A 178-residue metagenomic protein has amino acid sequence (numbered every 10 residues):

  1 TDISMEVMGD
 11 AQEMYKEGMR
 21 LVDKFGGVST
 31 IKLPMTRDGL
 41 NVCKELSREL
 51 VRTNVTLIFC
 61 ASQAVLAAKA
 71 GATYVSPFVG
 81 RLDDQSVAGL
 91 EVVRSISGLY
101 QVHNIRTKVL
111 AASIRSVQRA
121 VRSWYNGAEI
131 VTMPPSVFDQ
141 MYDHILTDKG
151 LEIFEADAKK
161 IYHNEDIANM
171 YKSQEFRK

Functional and structural regions predicted by a protein language model:
T1-E45, E49, V79: Active-site beta->alpha loop and helix N-cap motifs at the rims of alpha/beta catalytic domains
T1-I3, D23-K24, L40-T53, A88-V109 (+2 more regions): Alpha-helix-loop-beta-strand connector modules within alpha/beta enzyme cores
T1-V7, S29-L33, T53-T56, V75-P77 (+2 more regions): Hydrophobic faces of well-ordered beta-strands that scaffold small-molecule active sites in alpha/beta enzyme cores
E6-D10, P34-D38, I58-C60, V79-G80 (+2 more regions): Active-site beta-loop-alpha junctions enriched in small/polar residues
E13-L21, V42, C60-A70, R115-I130 (+1 more regions): Catalytic cores of alpha/beta
I31, A67, I96, S123 (+1 more regions): Conserved, mostly hydrophobic/aromatic
T56, A61-L110: A contiguous pocket-lining binding segment that forms or flanks enzyme active sites
L57, G71-Q85, N126-K149: Glycine-rich phosphate-binding active-site loops on the catalytic face of alpha/beta enzymes
